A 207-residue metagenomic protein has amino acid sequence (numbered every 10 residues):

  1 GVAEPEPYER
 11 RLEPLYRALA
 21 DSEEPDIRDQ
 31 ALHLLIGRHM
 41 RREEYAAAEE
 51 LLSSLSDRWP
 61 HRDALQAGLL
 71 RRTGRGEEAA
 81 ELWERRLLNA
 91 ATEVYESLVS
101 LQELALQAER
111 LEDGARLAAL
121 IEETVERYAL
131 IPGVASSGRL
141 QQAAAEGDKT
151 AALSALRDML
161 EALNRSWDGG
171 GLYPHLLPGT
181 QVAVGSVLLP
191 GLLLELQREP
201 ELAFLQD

Functional and structural regions predicted by a protein language model:
G1-R11, A18-I27, R38, R62: Internal alpha-solenoid helical repeat scaffolds
V2-E4, H33-R41, H61-R72, L98-E109 (+1 more regions): Tandem amphipathic alpha-helical repeat scaffolds
P5-A20, E44-S56, G76-N89, L111-E126 (+2 more regions): Alpha-helical repeat scaffolds
P5-E6, W59, E199-L202: Serine-centered coil/turn micro-motif
E23-L32, L55-L65, A90-L101, Y128-S137: Generic helix N-cap/helix-start motif at coil->alpha-helix transitions
A31, L35-H39, A48, L52 (+3 more regions): Hydrophobic beta-strand residues in large extracellular and virion-surface proteins
A91-Q206: Alpha-helical protein-protein interaction modules
